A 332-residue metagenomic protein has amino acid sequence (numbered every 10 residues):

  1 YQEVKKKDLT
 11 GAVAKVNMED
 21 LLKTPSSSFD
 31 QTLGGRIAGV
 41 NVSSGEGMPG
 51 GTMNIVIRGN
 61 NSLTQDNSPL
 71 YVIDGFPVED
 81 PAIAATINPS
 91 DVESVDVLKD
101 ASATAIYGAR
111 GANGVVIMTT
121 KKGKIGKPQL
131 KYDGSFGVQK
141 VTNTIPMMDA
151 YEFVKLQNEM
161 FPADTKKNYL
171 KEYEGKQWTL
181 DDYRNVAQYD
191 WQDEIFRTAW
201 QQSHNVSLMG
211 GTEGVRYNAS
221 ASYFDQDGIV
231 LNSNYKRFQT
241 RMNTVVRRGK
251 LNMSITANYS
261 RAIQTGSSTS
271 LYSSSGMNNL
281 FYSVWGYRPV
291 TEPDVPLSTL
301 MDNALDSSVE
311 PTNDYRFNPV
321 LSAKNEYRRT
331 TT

Functional and structural regions predicted by a protein language model:
Y1-A262, S267, L271-S274, V309-T312 (+2 more regions): Short, small/polar-rich motifs associated with maturation and membrane association, primarily at protein termini
T265-T332: Acidic/polar loop-and-plug regions of large Gram-negative outer-membrane beta-barrel proteins
